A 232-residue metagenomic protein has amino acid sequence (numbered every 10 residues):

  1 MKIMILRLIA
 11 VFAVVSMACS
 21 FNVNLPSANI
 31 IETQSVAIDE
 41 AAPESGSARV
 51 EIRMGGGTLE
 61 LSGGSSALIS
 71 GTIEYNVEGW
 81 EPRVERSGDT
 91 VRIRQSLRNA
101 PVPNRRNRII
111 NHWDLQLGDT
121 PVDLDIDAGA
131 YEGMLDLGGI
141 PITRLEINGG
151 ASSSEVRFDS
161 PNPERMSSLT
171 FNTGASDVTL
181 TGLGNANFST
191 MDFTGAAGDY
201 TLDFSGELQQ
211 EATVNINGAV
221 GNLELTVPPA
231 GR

Functional and structural regions predicted by a protein language model:
M1-M17: Sec-dependent bacterial lipoprotein signal peptides
C19-R49, R53, T58-D127, M134-N148 (+4 more regions): Acidic (Asp/Glu) and glycine-rich low-complexity loops/linkers that are typically intrinsically disordered
S176, G195-Y200, N217-G218: Surface-exposed interaction/gating patches
V214: Acidic, glycine-rich calcium-binding repeat modules characteristic of RTX/beta-roll and related beta-solenoid repeat
L225-T226: Loop/turn-rich, solvent-exposed surfaces of beta-rich toroidal or solenoidal domains
